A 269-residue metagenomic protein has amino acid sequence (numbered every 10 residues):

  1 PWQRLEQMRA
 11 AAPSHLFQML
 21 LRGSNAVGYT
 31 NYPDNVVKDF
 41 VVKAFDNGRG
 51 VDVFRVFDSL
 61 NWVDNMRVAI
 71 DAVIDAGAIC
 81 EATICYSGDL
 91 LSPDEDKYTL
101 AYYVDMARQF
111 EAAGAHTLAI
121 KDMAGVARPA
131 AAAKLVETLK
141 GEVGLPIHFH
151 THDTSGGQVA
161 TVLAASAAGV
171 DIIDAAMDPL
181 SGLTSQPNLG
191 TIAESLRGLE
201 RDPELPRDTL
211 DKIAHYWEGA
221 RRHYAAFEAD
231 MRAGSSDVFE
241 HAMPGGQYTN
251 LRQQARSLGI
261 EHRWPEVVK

Functional and structural regions predicted by a protein language model:
P1-R55, S59-K269: Catalytic cores and adjacent flexible loops of soluble metabolic enzymes that perform enolate/carbanion chemistry on
